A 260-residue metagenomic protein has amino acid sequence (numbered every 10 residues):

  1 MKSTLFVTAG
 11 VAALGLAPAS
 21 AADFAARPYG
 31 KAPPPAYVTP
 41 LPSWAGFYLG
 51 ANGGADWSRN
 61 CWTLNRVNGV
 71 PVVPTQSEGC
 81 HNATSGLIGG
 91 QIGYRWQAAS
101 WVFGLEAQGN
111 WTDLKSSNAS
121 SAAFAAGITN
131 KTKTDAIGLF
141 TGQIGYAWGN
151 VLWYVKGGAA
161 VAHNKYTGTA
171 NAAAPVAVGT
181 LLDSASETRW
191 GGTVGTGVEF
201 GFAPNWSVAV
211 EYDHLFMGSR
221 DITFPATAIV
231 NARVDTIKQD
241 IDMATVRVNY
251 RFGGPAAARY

Functional and structural regions predicted by a protein language model:
K2-Y260: Gram-negative outer-membrane beta-barrel domains
